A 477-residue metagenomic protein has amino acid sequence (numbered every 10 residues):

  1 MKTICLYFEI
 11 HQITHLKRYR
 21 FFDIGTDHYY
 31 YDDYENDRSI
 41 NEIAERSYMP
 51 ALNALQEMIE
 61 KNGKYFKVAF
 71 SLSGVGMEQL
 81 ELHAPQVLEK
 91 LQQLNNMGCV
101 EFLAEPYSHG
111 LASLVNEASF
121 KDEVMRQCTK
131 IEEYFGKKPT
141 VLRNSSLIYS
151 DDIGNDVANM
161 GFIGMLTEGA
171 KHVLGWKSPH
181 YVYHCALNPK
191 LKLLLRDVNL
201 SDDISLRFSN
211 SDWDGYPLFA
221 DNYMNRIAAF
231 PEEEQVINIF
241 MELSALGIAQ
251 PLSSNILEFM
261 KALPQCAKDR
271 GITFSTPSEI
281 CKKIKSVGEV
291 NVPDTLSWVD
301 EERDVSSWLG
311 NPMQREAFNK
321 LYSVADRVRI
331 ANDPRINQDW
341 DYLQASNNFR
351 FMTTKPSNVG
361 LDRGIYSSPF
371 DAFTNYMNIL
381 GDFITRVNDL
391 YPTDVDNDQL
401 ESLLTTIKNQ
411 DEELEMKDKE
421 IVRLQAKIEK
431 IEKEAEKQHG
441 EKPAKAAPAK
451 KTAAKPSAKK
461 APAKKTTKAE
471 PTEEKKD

Functional and structural regions predicted by a protein language model:
K2-R46, Y181-Y183, L187-L191, N210-W213 (+1 more regions): Active-site and substrate-binding clefts of carbohydrate-active enzymes
T3-F8, T14-N116, T140-R143, I163-E168 (+1 more regions): Short, well-structured secondary-structure segments
F8-I13, S73-V75, Y107-G110, G136 (+7 more regions): An acidic- and aromatic-residue-enriched active-site/binding cleft used to recognize and process polar
L52-Q56, L88-Q92, K121-I131, G154 (+3 more regions): Generic structural signal for well-ordered alpha-helices, preferentially at hydrophobic/aromatic core positions
V87-A104, M125, K137, A158-P179 (+1 more regions): Acidic, His- and aromatic-enriched active-site or binding-groove loops in soluble protein domains that engage sugars
S113-V115, V173-Y181, D203-I204, S286: Short, charged, surface-exposed secondary-structure boundary motifs
S119-S146, N225-F240: CE4/NodB-like, metal-dependent polysaccharide N-deacetylase domain that modifies extracellular/periplasmic N-acetylated
K430-D477: Intrinsically disordered, polybasic Lys/Arg-rich low-complexity tracts
